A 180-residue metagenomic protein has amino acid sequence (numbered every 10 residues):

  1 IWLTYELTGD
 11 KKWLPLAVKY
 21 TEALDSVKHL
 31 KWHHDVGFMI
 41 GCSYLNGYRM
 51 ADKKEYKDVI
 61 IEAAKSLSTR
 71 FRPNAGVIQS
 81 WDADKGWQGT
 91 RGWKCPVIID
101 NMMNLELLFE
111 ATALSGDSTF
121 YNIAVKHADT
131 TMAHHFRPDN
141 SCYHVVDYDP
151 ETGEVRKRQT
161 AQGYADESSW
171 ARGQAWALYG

Functional and structural regions predicted by a protein language model:
I1-G180: Glycan-recognition and catalytic cores of secretory/periplasmic carbohydrate-active enzymes
